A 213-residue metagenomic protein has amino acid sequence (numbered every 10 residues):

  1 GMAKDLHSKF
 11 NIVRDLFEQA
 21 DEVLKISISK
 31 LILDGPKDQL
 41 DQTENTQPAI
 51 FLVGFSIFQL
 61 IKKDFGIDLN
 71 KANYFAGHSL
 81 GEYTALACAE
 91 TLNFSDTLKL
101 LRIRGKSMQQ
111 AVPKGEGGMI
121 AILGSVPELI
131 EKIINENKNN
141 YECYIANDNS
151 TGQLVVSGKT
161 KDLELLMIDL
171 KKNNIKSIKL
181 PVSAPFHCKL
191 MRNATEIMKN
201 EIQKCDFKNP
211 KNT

Functional and structural regions predicted by a protein language model:
G1-K132: FabD-like malonyl-/acyl-CoA
L24, A89-T213: Alpha/beta catalytic cores of group-transfer enzymes, especially the acyltransferase/condensing modules of polyketide
